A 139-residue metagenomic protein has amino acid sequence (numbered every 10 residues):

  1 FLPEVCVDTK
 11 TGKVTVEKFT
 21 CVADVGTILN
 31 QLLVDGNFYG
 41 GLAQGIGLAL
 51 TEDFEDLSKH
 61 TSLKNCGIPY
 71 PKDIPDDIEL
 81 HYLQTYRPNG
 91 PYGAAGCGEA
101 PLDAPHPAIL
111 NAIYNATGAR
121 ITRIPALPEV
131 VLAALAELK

Functional and structural regions predicted by a protein language model:
F1-K139: C-terminal catalytic domains of large/alpha subunits in multi-subunit enzymes
